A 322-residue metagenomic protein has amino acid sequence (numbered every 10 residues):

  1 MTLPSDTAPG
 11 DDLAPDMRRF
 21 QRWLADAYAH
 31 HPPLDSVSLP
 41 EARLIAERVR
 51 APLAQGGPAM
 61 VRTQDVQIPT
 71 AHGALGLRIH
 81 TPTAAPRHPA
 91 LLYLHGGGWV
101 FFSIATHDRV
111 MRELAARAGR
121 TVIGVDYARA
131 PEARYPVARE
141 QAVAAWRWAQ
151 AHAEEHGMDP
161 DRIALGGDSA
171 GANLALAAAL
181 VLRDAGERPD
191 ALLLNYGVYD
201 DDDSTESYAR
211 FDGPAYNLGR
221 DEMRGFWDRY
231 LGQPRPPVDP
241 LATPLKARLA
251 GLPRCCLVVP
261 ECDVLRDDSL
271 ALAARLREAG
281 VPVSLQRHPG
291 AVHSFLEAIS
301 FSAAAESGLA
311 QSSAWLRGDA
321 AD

Functional and structural regions predicted by a protein language model:
M1-I79, A321-D322: A glycine/proline-hinged amphipathic helix-loop "lid/cap" segment that gates access to hydrophobic ligand pockets
R87-G97: Short beta-strand element of the alpha/beta-hydrolase
A105-G124: Short amphipathic alpha-helix adjacent to the substrate-entry channel of hydrolases
A133-E154: Alpha/beta-hydrolase active-site loop
Q150-L165: Gly/Ser-rich "nucleophile elbow"/oxyanion-hole loop immediately N-terminal to the catalytic nucleophile in hydrolases
L180-R235: Hydrolase active-site cap/lid region
P234-P289: Serine-hydrolase catalytic core
S300-D322: Catalytic active-site module of serine/aspartate enzymes centered on a nucleophile-bearing elbow/loop
